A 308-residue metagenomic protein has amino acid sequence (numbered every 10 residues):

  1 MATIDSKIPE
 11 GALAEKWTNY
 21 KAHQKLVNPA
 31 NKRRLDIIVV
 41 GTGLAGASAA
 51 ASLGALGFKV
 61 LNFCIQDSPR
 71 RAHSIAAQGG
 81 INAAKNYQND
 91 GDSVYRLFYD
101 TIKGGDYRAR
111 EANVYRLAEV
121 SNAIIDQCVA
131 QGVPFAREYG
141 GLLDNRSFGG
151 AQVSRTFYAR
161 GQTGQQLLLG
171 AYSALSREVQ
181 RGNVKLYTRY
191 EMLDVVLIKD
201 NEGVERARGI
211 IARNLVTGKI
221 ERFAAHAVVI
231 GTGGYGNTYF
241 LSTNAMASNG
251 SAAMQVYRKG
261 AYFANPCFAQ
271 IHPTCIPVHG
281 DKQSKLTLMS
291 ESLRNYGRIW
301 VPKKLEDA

Functional and structural regions predicted by a protein language model:
A2-L97, R137, R160-A308: Residues forming the flavin
I38, R70, D106, R110-L117 (+2 more regions): Short secondary-structure transition/capping motifs
A77-G80, G105-R108, R146-T156, T232-G236: Gly-rich Lys/Arg/Thr-decorated short loops/hinges at beta-loop-alpha junctions or inter-strand turns that position
F98-F148: Rossmann-like flavin
A136-L168: Terminal amphipathic helices with adjacent charged low-complexity linkers/tails
